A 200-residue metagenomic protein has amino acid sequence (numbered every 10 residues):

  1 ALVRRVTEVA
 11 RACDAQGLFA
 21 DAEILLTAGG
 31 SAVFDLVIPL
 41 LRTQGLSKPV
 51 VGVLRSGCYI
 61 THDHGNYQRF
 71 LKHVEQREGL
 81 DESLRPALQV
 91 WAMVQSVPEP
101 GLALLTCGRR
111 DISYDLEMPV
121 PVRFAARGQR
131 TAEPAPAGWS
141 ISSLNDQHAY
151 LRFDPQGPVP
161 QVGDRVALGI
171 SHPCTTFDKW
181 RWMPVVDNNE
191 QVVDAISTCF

Functional and structural regions predicted by a protein language model:
A1-E78: Active-site loop/helix belt of alpha/beta enzymes
D21, V53-L54, W91, L102-T106: Acidic/polar loop patches that form or flank catalytic/metal-binding clefts of enzymes that bind anionic ligands
L41-T43, L80-E82, D154-Q161: Short, glycine- and charge-enriched coil/turn segments that flank and shape catalytic ligand pockets
E78-E82, P136-G138: Short, P/G- and charge-enriched loop/turn segments at secondary-structure junctions
S83-W91: Short coil-to-beta-strand transition motifs
E99-F200: C-terminal accessory subdomain/extension
